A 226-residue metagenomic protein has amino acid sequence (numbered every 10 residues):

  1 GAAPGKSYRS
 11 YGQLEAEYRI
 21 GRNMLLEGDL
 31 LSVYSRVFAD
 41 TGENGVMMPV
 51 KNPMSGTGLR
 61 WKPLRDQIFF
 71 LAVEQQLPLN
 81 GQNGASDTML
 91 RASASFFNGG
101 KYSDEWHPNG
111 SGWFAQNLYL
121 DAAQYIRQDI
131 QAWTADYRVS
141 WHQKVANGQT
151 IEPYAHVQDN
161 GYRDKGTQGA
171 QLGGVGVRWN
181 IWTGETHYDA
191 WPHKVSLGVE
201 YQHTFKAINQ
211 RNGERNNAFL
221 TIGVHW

Functional and structural regions predicted by a protein language model:
G1-W226: Transmembrane beta-barrel domains of bacterial outer-membrane proteins
